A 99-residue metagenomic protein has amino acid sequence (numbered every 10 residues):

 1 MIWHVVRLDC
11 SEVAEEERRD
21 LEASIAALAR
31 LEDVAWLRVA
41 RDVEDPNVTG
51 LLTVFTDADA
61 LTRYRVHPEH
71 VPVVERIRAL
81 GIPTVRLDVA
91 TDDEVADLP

Functional and structural regions predicted by a protein language model:
M1-T49, T56-V66, I82-P99: Short S/T/G/P-rich N-terminal loop/turn motif that feeds into the first structured element of a domain
R65, V74-I77: Short, flexible helix/strand-to-coil boundary loops that buttress conserved ligand/catalytic motifs in alpha/beta
